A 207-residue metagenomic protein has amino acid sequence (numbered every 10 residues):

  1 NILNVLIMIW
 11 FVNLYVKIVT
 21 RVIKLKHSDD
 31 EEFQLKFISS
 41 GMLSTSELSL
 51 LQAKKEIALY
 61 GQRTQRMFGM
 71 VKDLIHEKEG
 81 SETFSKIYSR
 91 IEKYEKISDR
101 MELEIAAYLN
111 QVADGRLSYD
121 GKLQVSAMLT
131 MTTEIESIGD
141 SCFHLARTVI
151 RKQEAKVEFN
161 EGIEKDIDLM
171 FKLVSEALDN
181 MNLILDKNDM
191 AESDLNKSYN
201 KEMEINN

Functional and structural regions predicted by a protein language model:
I2-N207: Cytosolic, long alpha-helical scaffolding segments
